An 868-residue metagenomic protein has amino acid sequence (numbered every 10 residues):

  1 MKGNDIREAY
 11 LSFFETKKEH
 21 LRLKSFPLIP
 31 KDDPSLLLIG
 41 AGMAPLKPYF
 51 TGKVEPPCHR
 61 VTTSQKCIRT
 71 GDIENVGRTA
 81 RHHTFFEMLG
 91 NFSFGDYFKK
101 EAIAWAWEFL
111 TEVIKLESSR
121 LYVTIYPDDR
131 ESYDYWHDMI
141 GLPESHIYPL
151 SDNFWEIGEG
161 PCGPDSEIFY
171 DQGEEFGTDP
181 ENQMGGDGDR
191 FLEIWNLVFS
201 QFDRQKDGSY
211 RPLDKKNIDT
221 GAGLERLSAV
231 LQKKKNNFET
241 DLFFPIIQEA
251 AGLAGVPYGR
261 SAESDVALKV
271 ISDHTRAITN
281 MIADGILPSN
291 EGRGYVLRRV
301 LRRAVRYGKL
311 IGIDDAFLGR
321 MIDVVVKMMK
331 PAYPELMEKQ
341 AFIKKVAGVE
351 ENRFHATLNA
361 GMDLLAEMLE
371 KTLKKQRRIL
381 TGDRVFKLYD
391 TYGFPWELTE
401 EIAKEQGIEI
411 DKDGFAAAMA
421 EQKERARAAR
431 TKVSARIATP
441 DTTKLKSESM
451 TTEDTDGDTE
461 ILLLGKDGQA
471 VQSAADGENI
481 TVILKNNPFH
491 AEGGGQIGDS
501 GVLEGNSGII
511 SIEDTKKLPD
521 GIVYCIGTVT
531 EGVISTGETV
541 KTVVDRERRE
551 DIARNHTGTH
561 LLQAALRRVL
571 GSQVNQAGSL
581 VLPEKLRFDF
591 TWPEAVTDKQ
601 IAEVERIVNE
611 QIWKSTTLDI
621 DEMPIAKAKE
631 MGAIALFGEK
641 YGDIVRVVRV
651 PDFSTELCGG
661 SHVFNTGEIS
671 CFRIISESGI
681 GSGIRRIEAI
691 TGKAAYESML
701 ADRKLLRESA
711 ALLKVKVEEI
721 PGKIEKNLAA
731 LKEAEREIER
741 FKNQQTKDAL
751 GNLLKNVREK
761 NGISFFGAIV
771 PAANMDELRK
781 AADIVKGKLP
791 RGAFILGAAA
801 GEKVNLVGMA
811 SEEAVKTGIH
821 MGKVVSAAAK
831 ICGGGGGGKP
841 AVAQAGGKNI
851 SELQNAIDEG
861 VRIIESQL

Functional and structural regions predicted by a protein language model:
M1-L868: A glycine- and charged-residue-rich anion-binding loop/surface
